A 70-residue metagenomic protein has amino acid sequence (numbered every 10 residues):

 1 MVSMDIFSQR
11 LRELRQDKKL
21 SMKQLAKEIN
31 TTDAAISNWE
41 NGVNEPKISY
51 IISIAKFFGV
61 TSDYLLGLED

Functional and structural regions predicted by a protein language model:
M1-D17: A short, Lys/Arg-rich alpha-helix, primarily the initiator
M1-S3, M22, T61: Alpha-helical tetratricopeptide repeat
K19-N38: Short alpha-helical DNA-recognition segment
N30, S49-Y64: DNA major-groove recognition helix of helix-turn-helix/homeodomain DNA-binding modules
E40, F58, E69: DNA major-groove recognition helix of helix-turn-helix
